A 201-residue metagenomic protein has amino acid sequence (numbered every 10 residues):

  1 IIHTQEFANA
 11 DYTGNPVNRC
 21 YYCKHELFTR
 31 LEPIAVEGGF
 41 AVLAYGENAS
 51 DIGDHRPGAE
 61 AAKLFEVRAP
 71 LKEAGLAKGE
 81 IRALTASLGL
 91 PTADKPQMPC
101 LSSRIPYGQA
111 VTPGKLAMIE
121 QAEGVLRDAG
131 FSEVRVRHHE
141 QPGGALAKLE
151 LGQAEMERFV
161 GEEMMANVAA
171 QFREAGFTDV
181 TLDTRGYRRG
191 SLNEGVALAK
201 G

Functional and structural regions predicted by a protein language model:
I1-F7: A short, structured active-site edge motif that brings together acidic residues
I2, R68, T181-D183: General small-molecule cofactor/ligand-binding pocket signal
A8-D94: Active-site adenylate/phosphate-handling loop in enzymes that bind or generate adenylated species
N15, R19, P113-G114, V160-E163: Alpha-helix N-cap and loop-to-helix initiation/capping positions
C23-L27, G114, M118, M164: Soluble or luminal CAZymes and related metallo-dependent hydrolases
G39, A117, A122-G201: Peripheral terminal appendages
H55-A62, A110-P113, L198-G201: Short, electropositive alpha-helical surface patch
K72, L76, R82-L126, F131-R135 (+1 more regions): Mid-to-C-terminal catalytic subdomains of enzymes that bind/position adenosyl phosphate moieties or nucleic-acid
